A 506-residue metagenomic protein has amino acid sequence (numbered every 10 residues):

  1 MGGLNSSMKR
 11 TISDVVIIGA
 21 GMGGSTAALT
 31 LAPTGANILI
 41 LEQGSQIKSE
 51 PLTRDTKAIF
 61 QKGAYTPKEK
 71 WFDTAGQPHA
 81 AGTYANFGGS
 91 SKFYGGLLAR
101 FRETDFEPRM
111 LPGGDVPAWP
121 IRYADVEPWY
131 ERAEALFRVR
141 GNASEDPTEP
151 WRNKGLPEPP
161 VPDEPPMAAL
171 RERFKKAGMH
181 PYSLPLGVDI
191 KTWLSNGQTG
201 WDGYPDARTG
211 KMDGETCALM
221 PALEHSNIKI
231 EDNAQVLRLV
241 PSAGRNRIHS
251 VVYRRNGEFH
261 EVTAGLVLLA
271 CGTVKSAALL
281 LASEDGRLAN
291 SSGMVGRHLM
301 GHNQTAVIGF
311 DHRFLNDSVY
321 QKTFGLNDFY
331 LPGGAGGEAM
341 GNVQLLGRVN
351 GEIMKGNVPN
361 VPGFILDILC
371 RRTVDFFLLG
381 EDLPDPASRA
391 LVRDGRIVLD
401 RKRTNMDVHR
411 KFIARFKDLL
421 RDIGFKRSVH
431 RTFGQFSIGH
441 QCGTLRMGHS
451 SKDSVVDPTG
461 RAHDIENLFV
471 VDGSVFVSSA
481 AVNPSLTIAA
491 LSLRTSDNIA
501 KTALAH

Functional and structural regions predicted by a protein language model:
G2-E131, Y253, K275, L288-D311 (+1 more regions): N-terminal glycine-rich phosphate/pyrophosphate-binding loop and immediately adjacent elements
A20, K211, L288, N405 (+1 more regions): Alpha-helix N-cap/helix-initiation motif
P33, G44-S49, R54, H225 (+7 more regions): Glycine-rich loop(s) and the adjacent beta-strand/alpha-helix scaffold that form part
A75-G82, R100, W119-P120, S292-M406 (+5 more regions): FAD cofactor-binding and catalytic pocket of flavoenzymes
S90, G473-L486: Glycine-rich phosphate/pyrophosphate-binding beta-alpha loops
M110-V236, G434-S437, R446: Conserved redox-cofactor binding core of oxidoreductases
D163-P166, E215, V408-F412, P484 (+1 more regions): Hydrophobic (often cysteine-bearing) scaffold residues that line and stabilize catalytic clefts of nucleotide/cofactor
Y182-G187, L194-G210, D232, L237-V240 (+2 more regions): A glycine-rich dinucleotide-binding beta-alpha-beta segment and adjacent secondary-structure elements that constitute
